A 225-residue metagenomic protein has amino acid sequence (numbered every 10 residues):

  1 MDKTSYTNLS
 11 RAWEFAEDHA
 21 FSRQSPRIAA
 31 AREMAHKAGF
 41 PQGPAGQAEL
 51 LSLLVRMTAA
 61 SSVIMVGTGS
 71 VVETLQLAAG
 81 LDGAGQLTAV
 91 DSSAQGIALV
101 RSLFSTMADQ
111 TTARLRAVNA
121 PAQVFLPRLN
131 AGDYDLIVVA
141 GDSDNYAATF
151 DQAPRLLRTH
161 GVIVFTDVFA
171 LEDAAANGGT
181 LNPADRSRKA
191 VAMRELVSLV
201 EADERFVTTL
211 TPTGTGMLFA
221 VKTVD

Functional and structural regions predicted by a protein language model:
M1-L136, S143-V162, V168-D225: A short alpha-helical cap/connector motif
